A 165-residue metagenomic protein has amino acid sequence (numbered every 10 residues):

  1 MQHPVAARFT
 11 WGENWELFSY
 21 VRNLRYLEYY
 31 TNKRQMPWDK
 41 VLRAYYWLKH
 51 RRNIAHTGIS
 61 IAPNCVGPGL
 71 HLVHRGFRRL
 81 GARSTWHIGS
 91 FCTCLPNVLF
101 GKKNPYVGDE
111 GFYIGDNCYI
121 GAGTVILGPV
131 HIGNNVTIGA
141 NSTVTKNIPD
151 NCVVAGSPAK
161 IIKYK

Functional and structural regions predicted by a protein language model:
M1-T57: Terminal amphipathic alpha-helical/low-complexity segments used for targeting or macromolecular assembly
A55, I59-A155, A159-I162: Structural signal for interior beta-strand "rungs" in well-ordered beta-sheet cores of soluble enzyme domains
